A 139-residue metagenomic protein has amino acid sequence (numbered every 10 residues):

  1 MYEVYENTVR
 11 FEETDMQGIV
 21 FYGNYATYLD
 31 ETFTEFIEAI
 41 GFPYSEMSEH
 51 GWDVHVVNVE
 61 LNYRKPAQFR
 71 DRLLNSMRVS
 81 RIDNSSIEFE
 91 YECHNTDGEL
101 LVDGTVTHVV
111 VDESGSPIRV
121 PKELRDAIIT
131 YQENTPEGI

Functional and structural regions predicted by a protein language model:
M1-L74, I82-I139: Terminal targeting signals and extreme-terminal segments of soluble enzymes
